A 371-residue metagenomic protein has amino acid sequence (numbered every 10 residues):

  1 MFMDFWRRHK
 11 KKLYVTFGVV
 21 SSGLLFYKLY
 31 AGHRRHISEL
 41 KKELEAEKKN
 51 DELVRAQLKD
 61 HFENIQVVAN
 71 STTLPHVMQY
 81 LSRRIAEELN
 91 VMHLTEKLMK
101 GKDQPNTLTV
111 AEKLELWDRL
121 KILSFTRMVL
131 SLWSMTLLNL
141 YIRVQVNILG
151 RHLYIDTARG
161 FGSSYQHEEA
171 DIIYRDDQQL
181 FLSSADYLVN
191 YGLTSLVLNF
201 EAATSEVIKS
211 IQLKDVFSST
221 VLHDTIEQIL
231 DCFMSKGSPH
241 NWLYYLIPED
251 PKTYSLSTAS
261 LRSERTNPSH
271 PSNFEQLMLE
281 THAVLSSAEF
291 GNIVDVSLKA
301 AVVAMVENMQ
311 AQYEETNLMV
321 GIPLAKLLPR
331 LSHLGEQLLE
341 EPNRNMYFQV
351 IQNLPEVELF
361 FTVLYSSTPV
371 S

Functional and structural regions predicted by a protein language model:
M1-D4, K41-E45, V370-S371: Eukaryotic N-terminal low-complexity, Ser/Thr- and Lys/Arg-rich leader segments that predominantly function as
M1-V19: Membrane-penetrating hydrophobic segments
H9, H33-H36, H152, H167 (+4 more regions): Histidine (H) residue identity feature
F17-S22, L196: Structural signal for hydrophobic/aromatic residues that build the beta-strand cores of folded beta-sheet domains
S22-I37: Short hydrophobic alpha-helical membrane-entry/anchor segments
H36-I226, L230, M234: Intrinsically disordered, low-complexity juxtamembrane tails/stalks of eukaryotic membrane proteins
A185, G192-L193, N199-S371: Extended, alpha-helical interaction "stalks"
